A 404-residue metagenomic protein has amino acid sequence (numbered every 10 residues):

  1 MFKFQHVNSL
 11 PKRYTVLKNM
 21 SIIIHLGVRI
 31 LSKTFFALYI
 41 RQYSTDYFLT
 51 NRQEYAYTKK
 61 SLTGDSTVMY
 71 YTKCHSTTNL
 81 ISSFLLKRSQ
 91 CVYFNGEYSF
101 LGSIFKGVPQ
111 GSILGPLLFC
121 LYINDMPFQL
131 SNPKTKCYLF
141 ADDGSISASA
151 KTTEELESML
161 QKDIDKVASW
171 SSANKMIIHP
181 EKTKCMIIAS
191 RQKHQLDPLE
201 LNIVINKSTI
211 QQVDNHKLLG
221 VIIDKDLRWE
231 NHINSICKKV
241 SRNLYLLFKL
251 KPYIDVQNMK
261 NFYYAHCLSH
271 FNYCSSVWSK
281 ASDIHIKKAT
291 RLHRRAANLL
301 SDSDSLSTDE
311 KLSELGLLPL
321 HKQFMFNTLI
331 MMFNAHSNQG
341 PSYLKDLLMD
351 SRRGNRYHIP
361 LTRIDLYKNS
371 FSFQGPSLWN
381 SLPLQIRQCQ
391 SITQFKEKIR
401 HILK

Functional and structural regions predicted by a protein language model:
M1, F36, M69, I81 (+11 more regions): Short, conserved catalytic/metal-binding micro-motifs enriched in Asp/Glu and His
M1-P109, A148: Conserved pre-catalytic core of RNA-dependent polymerases
T15, M20-D46, N51, S208-V277: Basic, alpha-helical interaction scaffolds
I23-S32, Y55-D65, G107-P116, T153-M159 (+7 more regions): Conserved, non-catalytic sequence blocks in retroelement Pol enzymes and Pol-derived host proteins
Y39-Y55, P116-S147: Active-site palm subdomain of RNA-directed nucleic acid polymerases
G96-Y98, K162, I177-D214: Short, conserved micro-motifs composed of acidic
G144-S169: Catalytic palm subdomain of template-directed nucleic-acid polymerases, centered on the conserved carboxylate motif
A168-M186, K193, F262, H285-L348: Short, charged alpha-helical motifs in flexible N/C-terminal segments and linkers
